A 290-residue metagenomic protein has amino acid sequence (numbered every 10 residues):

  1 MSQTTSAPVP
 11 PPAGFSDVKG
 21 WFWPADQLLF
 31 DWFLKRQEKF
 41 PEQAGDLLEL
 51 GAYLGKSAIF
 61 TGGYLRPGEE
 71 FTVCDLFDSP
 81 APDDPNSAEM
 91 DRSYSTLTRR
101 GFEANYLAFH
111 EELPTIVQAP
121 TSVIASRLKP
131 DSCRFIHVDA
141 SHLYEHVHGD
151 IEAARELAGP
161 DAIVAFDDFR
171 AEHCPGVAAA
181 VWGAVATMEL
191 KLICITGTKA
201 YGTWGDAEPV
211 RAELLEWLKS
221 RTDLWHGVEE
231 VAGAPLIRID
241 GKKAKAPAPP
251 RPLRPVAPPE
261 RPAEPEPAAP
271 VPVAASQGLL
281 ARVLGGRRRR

Functional and structural regions predicted by a protein language model:
S2-G20, L34-R289: S-adenosylmethionine/decaboxylated-SAM
A25-R36: A short, well-structured juxtamembrane/interface segment
